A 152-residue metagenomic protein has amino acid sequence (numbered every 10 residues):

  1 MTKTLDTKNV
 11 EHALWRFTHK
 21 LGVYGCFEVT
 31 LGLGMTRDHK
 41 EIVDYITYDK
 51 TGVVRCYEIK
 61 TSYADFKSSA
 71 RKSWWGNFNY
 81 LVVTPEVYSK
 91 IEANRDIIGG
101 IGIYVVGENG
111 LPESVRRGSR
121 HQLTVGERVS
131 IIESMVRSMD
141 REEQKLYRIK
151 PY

Functional and structural regions predicted by a protein language model:
T2-L21, E92-Y152: Non-catalytic C-terminal interaction segments of nucleic acid-processing enzymes
E11, V43-D44, F66-A70: A generic local structural motif
H19-R37: A short acidic/basic microdomain associated with nuclease active sites
T30, I46, K60: Anionic group-transfer/hydrolysis microenvironments
L31-M35, Y88, E108-S114: A short acidic, often aromatic-flanked loop/helix-cap motif at beta-alpha or helix-coil junctions that lines enzyme
T36-D38, R71-K72: Short glycine-biased active-site loop of nucleotidyltransferases that positions the nucleotide triphosphate and helps
D38-C56: Active-site beta-strand-loop-beta-strand hairpin of nuclease catalytic cores that positions key catalytic residues
V54, K60-G107: Catalytic cores of nucleic-acid endonucleases
